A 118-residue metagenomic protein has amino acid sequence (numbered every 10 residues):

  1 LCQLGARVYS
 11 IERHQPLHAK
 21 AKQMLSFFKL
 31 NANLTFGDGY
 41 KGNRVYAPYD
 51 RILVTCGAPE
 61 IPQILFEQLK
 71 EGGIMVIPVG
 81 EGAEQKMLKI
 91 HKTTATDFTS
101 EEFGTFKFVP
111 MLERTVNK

Functional and structural regions predicted by a protein language model:
L1-A95: Conserved nucleotide-cofactor-binding alpha/beta core module
G80-K118: Active-site capping/gating segments
